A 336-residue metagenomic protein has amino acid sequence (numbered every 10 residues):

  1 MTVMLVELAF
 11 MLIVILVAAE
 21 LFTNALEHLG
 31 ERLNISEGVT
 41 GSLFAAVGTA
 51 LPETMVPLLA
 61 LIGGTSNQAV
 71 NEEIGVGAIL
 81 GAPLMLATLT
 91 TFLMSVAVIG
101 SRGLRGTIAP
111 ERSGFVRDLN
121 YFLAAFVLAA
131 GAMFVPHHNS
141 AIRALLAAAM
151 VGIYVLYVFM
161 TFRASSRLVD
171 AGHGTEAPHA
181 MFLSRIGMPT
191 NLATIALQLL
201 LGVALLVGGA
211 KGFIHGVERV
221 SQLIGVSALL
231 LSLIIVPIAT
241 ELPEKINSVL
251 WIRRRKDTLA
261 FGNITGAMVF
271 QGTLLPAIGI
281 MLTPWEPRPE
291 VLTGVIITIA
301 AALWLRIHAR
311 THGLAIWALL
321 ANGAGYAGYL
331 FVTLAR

Functional and structural regions predicted by a protein language model:
M1-R336: Hydrophobic alpha-helical segments, chiefly the membrane-spanning helices and signal/signal-anchor peptides
